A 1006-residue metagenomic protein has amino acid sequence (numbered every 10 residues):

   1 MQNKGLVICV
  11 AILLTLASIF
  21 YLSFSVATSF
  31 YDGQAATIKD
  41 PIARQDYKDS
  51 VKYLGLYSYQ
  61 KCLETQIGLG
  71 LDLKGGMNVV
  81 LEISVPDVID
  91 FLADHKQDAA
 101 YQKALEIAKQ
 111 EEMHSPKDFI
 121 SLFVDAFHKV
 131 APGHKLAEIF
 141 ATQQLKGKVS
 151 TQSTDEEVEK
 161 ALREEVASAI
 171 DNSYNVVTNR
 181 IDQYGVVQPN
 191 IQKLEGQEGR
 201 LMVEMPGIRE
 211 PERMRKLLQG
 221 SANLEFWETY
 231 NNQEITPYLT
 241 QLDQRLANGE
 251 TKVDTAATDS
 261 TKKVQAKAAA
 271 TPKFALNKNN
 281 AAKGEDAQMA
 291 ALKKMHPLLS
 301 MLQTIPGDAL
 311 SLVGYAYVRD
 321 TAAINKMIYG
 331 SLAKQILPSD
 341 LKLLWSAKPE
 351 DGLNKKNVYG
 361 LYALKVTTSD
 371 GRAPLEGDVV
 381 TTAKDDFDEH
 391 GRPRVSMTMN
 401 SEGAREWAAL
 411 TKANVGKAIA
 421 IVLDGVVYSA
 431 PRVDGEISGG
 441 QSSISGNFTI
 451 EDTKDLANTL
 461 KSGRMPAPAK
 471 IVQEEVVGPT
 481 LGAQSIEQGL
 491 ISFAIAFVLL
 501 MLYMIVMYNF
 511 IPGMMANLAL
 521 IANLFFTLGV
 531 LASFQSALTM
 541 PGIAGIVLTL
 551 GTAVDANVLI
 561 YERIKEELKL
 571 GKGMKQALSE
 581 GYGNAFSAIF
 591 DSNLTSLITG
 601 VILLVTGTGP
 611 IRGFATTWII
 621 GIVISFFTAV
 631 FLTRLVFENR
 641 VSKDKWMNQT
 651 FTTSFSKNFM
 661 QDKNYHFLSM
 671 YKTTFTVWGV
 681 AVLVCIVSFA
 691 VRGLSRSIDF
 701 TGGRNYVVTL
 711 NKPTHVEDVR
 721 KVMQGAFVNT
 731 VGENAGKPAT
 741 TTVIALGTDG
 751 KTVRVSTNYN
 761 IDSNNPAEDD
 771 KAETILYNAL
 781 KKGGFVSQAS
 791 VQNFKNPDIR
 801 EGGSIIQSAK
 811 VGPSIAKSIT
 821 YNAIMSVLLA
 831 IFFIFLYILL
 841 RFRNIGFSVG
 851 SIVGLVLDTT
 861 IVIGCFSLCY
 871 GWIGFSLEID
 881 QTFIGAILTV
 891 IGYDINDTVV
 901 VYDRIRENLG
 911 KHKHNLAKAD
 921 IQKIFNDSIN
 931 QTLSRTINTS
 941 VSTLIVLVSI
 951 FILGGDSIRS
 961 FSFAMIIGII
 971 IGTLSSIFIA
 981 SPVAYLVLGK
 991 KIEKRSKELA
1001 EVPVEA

Functional and structural regions predicted by a protein language model:
M1-Y21, A27-I67, D87-H128, E156 (+5 more regions): Interfacial helix-loop-helix hairpins and adjacent transmembrane helices of multi-pass alpha-helical membrane proteins
Q2-K4, V395-S396, N400-V415, I419-A420 (+4 more regions): Interfacial segments of transmembrane alpha-helices in multi-pass membrane proteins
I8, A522, G529, E566-S587 (+3 more regions): Hydrophobic alpha-helical transmembrane segments of membrane transport and translocation systems, primarily multi-pass
I12-T15, V426, G513-Q535, I546-A553 (+4 more regions): Small-residue-enriched core segments of transmembrane alpha-helices in multipass membrane transport and channel
L22-T28, D49-S50, E64-G75, L81-D424 (+3 more regions): Non-transmembrane, solvent-exposed regions of membrane trafficking/translocation machinery
V177, T480-L500, T552, K572-T608 (+10 more regions): Pore- and gate-forming transmembrane helices of large, multi-pass membrane proteins
E204, G439-S443, E451-L499, I775 (+2 more regions): Juxtamembrane "pre-transmembrane" interface segments
G551-T595, E638-K643, I873-N938, L986-L999: Cytosolic juxtamembrane regions of multi-pass inner-membrane proteins
